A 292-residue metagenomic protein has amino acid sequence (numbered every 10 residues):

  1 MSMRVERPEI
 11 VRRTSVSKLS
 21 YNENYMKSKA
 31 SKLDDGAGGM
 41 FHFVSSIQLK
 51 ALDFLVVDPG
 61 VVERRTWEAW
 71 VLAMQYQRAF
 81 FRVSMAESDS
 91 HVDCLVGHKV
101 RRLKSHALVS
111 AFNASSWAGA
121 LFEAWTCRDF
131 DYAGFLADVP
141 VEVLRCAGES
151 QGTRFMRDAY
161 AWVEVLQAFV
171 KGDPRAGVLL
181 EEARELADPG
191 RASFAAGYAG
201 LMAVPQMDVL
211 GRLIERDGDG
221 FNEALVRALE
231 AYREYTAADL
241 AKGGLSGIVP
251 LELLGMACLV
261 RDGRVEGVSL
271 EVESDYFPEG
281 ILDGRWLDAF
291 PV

Functional and structural regions predicted by a protein language model:
M1-V16: Intrinsically disordered, low-structural-confidence terminal and linker regions
E6-R7, K18, N22, D129 (+1 more regions): Alpha-helix initiation/capping motif
S17-A231: Eukaryote-skewed repeat-based solenoidal scaffolds used as protein-protein interaction platforms, primarily
Q206, L210-V292: Long, ordered, amphipathic alpha-helical scaffolds
